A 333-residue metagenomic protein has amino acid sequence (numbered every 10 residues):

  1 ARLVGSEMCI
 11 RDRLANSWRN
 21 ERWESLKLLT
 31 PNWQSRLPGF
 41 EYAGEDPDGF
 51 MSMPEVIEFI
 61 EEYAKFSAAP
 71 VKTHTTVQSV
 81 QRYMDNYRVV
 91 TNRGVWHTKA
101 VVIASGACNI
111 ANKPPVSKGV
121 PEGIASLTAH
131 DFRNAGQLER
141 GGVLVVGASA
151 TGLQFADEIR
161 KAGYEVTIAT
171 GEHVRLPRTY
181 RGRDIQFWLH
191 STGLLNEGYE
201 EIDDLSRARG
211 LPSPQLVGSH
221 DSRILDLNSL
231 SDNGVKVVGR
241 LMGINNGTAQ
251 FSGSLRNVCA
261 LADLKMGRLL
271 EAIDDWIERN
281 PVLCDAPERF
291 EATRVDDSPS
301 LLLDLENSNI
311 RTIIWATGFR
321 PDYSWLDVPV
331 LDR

Functional and structural regions predicted by a protein language model:
A1, S6, R11, N16-S17 (+1 more regions): Flavin (primarily FAD) cofactor-binding/catalytic cores of flavoenzymes
R13-G39, L230: Redox-cofactor-proximal catalytic regions of oxidoreductases
E24, E45-M51: Membrane-proximal lumenal/periplasmic loop motifs of glycosylation machinery
P38-D46: Short glycine/proline-rich turn/loop motifs
